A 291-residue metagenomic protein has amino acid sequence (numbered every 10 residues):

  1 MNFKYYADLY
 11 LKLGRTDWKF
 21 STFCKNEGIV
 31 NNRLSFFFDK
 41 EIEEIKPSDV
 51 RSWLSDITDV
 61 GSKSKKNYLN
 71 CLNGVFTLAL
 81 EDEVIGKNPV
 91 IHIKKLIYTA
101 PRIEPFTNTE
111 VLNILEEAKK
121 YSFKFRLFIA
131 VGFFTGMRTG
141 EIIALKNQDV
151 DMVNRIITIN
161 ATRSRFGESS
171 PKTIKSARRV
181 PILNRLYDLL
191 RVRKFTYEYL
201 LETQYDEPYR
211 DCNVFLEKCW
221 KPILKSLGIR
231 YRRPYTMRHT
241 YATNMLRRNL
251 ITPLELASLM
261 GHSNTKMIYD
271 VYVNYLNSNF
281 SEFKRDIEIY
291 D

Functional and structural regions predicted by a protein language model:
F3-K4, L11-V84, A100, E207-F215 (+1 more regions): N-terminal core-binding DNA-recognition domain of tyrosine site-specific recombinases/integrases
E43, I85-K87, I97-E116, F166-L183 (+1 more regions): DNA breakage-rejoining catalytic core of tyrosine-based enzymes
S62, K66, E81, I85-K87 (+3 more regions): Basic, Lys/Arg- and aromatic-enriched nucleic-acid-binding interface segment
E81, A130, F134, G140-E141 (+1 more regions): C-terminal catalytic core of tyrosine-transesterase DNA break-rejoin enzymes
I114-E117, E168-S170, R178, D270-D291: DNA/chromatin major-groove-contacting recognition/catalytic segments
A144-V192: Conserved tyrosine-mediated DNA breakage-rejoining catalytic core shared by Y-recombinases
D149-I156, L250-V271: Short, polar N-cap/turn motifs at the start of nucleic acid-interacting alpha helices
L183-R230: Active-site/catalytic core of tyrosine-dependent DNA strand-transfer enzymes
